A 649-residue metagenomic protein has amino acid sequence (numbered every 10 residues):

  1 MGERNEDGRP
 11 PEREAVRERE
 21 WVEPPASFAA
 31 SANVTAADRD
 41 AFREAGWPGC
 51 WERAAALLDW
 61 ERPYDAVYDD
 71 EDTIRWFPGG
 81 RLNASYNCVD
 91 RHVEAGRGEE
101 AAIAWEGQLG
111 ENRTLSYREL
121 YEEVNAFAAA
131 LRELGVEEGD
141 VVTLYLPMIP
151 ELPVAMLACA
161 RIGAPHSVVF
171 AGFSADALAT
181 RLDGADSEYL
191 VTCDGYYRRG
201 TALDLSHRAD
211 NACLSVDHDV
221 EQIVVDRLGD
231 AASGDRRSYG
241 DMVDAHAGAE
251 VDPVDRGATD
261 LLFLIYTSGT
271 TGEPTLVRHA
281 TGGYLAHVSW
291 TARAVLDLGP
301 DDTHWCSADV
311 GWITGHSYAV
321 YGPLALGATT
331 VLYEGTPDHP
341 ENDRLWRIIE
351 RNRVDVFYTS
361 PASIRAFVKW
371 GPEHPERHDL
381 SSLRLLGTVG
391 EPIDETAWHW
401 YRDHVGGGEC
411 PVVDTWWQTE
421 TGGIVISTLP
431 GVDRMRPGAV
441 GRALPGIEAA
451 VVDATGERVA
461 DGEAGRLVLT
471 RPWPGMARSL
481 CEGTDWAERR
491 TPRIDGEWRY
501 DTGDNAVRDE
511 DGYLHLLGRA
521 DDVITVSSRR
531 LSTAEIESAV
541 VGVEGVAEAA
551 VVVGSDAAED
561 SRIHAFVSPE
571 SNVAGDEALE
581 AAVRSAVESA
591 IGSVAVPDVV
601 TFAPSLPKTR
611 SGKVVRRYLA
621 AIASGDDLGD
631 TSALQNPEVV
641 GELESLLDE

Functional and structural regions predicted by a protein language model:
E99-A101, V224-V225, G234-Y266, E273 (+3 more regions): Conserved pre-ATP/AMP-binding loop-to-beta segment of ANL
L144, V169-D194, A209, E350 (+6 more regions): AMP-binding/adenylate-forming catalytic core of the ANL superfamily
L157, R161-D241, N352, S360: Structural core segment of the AMP-binding/adenylate-forming
V220, V224-D226, A558, I591-V614 (+1 more regions): AMP-binding/adenylate-forming catalytic domain of the ANL superfamily
L285-T303, I313-D355, K369-G371: Conserved AMP-binding/adenylation subdomain of ANL enzymes
D355-Y358, W370-M435, E448: Gly/Ser/Thr-rich phosphate-binding loop
R442-G446, E457-P492, L531, D626-L628: Conserved ATP/PPi-binding loop(s) of AMP-dependent carboxylate-activating enzymes
E448-R471, V507-D511, A574-E580, V615: Conserved beta-loop-beta connector loops within the AMP-binding
